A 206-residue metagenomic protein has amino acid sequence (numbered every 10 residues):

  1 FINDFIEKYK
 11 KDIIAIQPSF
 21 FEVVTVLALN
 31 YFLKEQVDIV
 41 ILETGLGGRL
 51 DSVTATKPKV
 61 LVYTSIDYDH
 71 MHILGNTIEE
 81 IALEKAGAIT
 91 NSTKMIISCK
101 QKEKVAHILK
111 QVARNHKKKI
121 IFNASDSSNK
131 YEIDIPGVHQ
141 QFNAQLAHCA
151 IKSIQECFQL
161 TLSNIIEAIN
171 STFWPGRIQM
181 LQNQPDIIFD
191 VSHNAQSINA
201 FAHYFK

Functional and structural regions predicted by a protein language model:
F1-T56, L74, E80: ATP-dependent carboxylate-amine ligase catalytic core
D4, K8, L27, Y31 (+6 more regions): Alpha-helical scaffold segments in soluble metabolic enzymes
I14, L33-K34, T90, R114 (+1 more regions): Residue-level signal for alpha-helix termini/capping positions
S19, M95-S98, I188-F189: Short catalytic-loop micro-motif centered on adjacent basic/acidic residues
S19-V26, E103, H107, A144 (+1 more regions): An alpha-helix initiation/capping motif
K34, I39-T44, S52-V62, I66-H70 (+2 more regions): Nucleotide phosphate-binding/pyrophosphate-handling subdomain across enzymes that bind or process nucleotide phosphates
L46-L50, K57-K117: Conserved catalytic-core segment of NTP-binding enzymes
I120-N123: A structural preference for short, hydrophobic beta-strand core positions in alpha/beta folds
